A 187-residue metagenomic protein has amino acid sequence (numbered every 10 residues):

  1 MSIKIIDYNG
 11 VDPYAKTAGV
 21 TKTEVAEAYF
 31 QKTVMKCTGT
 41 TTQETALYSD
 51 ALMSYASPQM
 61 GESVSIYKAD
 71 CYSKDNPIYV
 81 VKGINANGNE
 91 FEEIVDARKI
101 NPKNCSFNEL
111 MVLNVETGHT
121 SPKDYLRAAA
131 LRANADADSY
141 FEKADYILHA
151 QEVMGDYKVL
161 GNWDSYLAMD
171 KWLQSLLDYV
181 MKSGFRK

Functional and structural regions predicted by a protein language model:
M1-K187: Type III/flagellar secretion export determinants
